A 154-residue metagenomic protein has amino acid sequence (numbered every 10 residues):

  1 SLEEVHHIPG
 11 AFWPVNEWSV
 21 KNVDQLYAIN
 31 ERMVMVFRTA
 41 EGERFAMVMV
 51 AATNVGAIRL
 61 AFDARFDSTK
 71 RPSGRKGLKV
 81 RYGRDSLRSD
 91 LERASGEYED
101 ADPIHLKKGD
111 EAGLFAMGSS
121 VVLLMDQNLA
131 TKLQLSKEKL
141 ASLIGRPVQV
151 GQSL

Functional and structural regions predicted by a protein language model:
S1-L154: Contiguous, well-folded functional domains in the mature portion of proteins
